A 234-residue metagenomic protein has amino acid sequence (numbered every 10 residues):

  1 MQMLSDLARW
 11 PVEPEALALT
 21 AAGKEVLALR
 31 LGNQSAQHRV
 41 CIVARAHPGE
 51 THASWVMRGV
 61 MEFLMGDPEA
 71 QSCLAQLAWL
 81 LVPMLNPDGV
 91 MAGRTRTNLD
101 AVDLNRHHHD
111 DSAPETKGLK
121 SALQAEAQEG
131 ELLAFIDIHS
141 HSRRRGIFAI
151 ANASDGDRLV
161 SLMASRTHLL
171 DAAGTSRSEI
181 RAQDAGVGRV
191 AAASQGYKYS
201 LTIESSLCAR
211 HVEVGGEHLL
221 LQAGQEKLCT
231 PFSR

Functional and structural regions predicted by a protein language model:
M1-R234: Structured catalytic-domain cores with a bias toward divalent-metal coordination
